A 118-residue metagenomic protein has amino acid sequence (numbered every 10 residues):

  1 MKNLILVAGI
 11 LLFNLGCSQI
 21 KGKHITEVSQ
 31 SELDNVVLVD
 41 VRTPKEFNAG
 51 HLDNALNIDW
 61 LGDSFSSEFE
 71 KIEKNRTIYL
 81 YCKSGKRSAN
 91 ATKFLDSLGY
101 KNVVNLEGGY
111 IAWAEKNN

Functional and structural regions predicted by a protein language model:
K2-L6, L12-V36, P44-T77, K83-N118: Rhodanese-like catalytic fold shared by cysteine-dependent sulfurtransferases and DSP/PTP-type phosphatases
